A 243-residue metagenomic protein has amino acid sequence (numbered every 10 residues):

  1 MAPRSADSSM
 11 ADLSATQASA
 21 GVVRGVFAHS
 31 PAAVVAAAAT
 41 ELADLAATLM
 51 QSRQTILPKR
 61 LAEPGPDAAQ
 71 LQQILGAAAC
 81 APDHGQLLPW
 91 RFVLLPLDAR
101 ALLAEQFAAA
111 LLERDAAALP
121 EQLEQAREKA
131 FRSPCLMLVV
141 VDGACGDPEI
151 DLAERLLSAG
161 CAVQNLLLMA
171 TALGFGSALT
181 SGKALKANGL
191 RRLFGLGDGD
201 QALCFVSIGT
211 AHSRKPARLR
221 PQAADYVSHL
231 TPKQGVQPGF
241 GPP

Functional and structural regions predicted by a protein language model:
A2-R132, G239-P243: N-terminal amphipathic, basic helical "cap/leader" segment at the start of enzyme domains
L49, L136-L138, L203-S207, P216 (+1 more regions): Conserved hydrophobic/aromatic beta-strand scaffold that supports enzyme active sites
L49-Q54, C135-C145: Short, basic/glycine-rich phosphate-binding loops at helix/coil junctions that contact nucleotide phosphates
A78, M137, G143-R192: Small-aliphatic-rich amphipathic alpha-helix that forms the alpha element of a beta-alpha
L97-L102, A108-A109, G143-C145, N188 (+1 more regions): Short, charged/polar surface micro-motifs in flexible loops or helix N-caps
K129, L193-R218: A glycine-rich helix N-cap at a beta->alpha junction
A217-P243: Phosphate/diphosphate-binding glycine-rich loops and adjacent basic-rich segments that engage nucleotide
